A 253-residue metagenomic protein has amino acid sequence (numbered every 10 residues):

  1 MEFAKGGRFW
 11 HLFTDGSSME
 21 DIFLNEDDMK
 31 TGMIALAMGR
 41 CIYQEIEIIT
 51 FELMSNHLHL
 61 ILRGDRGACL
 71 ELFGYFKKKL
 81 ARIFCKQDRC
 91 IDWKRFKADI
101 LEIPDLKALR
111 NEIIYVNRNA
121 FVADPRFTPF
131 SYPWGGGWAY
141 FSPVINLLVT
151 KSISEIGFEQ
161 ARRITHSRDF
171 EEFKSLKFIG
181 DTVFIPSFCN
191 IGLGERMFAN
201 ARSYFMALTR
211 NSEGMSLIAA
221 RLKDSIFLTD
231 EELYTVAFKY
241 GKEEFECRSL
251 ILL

Functional and structural regions predicted by a protein language model:
M1-T50, M54-S55, D65-L253: Short Pro-Cys-Gly-centered "Cys-loop" motif that presents a nucleophilic cysteine in a tight turn
I61-R63: Short hydrophobic/aromatic beta-strand micro-patches that form the beta-sheet surface supporting nucleotide- or nucleic
